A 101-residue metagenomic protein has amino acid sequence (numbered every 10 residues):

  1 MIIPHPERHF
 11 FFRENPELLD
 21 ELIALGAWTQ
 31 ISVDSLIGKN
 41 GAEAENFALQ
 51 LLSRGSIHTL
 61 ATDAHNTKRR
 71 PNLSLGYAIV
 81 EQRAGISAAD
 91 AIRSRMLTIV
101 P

Functional and structural regions predicted by a protein language model:
M1-R54: Domain-core and long-helix interface of multi-subunit machines
P4, S32, A61-T62, A89-A91: Residue-level detector of family-conserved "landmark" positions at structurally sensitive sites
E7, S35, D63-H65, R93-S94: Residue-level "edge-of-site" marker
N15-P16, N72-S74: Short amphipathic alpha-helical segments
W28, I57-H58, I86: A general structural signal for well-ordered secondary-structure junctions
I37-G41, T67-L73, V100: Short active-site-adjacent structural elements
S56-N72: Short acidic/histidine-rich active-site segments
S74-P101: Mid-to-C-terminal alpha-helical segments outside catalytic/metal-binding sites
